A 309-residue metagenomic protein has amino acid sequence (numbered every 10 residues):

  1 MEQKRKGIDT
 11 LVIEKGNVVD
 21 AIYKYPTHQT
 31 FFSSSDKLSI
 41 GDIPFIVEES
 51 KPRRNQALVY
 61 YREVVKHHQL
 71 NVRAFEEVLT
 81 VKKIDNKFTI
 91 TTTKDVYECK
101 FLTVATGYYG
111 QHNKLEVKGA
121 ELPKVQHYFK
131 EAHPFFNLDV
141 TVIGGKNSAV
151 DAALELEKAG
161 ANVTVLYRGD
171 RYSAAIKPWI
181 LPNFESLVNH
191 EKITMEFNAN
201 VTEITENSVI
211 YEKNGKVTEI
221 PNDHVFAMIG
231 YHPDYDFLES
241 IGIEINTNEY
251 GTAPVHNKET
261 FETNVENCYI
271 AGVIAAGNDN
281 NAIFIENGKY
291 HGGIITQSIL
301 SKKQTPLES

Functional and structural regions predicted by a protein language model:
M1-L70, V150, L154-P178, T247-Y250: Beta1-alpha1 glycine-rich phosphate/pyrophosphate-binding loop at the start of Rossmann-like nucleotide-binding domains
V12, V142-I143, I270: Hydrophobic Val/Ile/Leu positions in short beta-strands of Rossmann-like dinucleotide-binding domains
V59, H67-T91, V96-E98, K158-G251 (+1 more regions): A Rossmann-like FAD-binding core segment of flavoenzymes
K82-D85, T89-L122, I285: Glycine/serine-rich phosphate-binding loop and adjoining beta1-alpha1 elements at the start of nucleotide-handling
L102, D223-F226, C268-Y269: AMP-binding/adenylate-forming core of the ANL superfamily
T106-A159, Y250-E259: Glycine-rich dinucleotide-binding loop and its adjacent helix/turn
A120-P134, Y231-A282: FAD-site-proximal beta/loop scaffold in flavoenzymes
A152, A271-S309: A conserved FAD-binding loop/helix module that cradles the flavin
